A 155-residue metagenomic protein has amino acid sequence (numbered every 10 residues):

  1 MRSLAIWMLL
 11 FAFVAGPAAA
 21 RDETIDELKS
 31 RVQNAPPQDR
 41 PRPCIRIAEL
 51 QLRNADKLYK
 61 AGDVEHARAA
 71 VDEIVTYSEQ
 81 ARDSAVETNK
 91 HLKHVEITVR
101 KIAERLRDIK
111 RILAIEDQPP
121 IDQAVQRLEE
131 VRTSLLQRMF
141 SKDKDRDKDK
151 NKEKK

Functional and structural regions predicted by a protein language model:
A5-A15: Bacterial N-terminal signal peptides
A20-K155: Long, charged/polar, soluble alpha-helical segments
